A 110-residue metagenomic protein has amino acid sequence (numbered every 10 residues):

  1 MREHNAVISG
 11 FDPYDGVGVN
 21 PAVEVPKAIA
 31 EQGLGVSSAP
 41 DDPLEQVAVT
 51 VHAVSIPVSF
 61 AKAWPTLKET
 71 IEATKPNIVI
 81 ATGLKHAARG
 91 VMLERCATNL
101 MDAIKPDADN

Functional and structural regions predicted by a protein language model:
M1-N110: N-terminal catalytic or cofactor-binding beta/alpha core of small enzyme domains
